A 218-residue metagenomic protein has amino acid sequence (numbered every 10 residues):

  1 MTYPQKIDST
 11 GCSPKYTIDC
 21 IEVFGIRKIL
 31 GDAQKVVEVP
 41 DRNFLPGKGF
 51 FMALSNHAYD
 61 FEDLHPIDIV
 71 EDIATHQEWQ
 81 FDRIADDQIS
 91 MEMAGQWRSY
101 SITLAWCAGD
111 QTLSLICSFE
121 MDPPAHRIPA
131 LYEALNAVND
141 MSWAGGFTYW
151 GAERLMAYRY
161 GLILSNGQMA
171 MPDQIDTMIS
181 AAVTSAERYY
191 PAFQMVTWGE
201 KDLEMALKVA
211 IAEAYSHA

Functional and structural regions predicted by a protein language model:
K28, A33-F51: Short, Lys/Arg-enriched N-terminal segments with co-localized hydrophobic residues within the first ~10-30 amino acids
N43, K48-D72, S118-M121: Terminal, regulation- and interaction-focused segments at domain boundaries
D72, H76-E120: Ser/Thr-rich, low-complexity intrinsically disordered terminal regions
F119-L155: Short, internal acidic amphipathic alpha-helical interface segments that mediate docking to partner proteins
A157-F193: Long, amphipathic alpha-helical coupling/dimerization segments that relay conformational signals between
Q194-A218: Short, highly charged C-terminal tails/helix-capping segments
